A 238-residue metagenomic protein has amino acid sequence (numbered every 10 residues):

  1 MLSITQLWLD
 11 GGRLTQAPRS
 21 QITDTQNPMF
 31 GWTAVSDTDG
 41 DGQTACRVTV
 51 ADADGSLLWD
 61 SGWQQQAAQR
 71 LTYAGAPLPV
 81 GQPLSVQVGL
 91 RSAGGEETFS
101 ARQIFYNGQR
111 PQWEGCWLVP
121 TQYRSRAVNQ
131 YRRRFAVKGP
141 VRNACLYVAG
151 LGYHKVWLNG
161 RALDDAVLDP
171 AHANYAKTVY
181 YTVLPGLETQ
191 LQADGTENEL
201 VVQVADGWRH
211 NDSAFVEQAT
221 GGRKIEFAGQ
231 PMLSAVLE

Functional and structural regions predicted by a protein language model:
M1-N27: Short, compositionally biased P/S/T/A/G/V-rich stretches that sit at domain boundaries
L14, E97-T98, L163-D164: Short, isolated positions in well-ordered beta-strands
D24, V80-G81, D194: Surface-exposed loops/turns
W32, L71, S85, S92-A93 (+2 more regions): Accessory beta-strand-rich segments of carbohydrate-active enzymes
T33-T38: Short amphipathic, basic-aromatic surface patches that mediate peripheral association with negatively charged
D41-P83, A93-E97: Recognizes extended acidic, P/S/T-rich segments that occur within or adjacent to Ig-like beta-sandwich modules
A101-I104: Terminal edge beta-strands and adjacent linker/stalk segments of extracellular immunoglobulin-superfamily beta-sandwich
P111-Q122: Boundary/junction segments of secreted and surface-exposed precursor proteins
